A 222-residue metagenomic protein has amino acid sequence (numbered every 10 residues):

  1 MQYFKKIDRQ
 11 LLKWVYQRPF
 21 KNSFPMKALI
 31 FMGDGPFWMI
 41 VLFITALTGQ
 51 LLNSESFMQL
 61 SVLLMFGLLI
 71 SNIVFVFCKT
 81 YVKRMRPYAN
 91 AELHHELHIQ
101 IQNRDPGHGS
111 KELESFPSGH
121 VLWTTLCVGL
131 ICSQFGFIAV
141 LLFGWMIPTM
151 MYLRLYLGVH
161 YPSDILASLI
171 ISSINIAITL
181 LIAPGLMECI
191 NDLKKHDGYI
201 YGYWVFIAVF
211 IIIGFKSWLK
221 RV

Functional and structural regions predicted by a protein language model:
M1-V41, L52, F77-G107, V222: N-terminal transmembrane-helix/juxtamembrane module of multi-pass inner/ER membrane proteins
P19-K27, L51-S56, L60, L153-Y161 (+1 more regions): Membrane-helix interfacial "entry" motifs
K21-N22, E55-Q59, P87-Y88, F135-V140: Membrane-helix interface segments
G33-T45, H120-W123, V140-L142: Hydrophobic alpha-helical transmembrane segments
V41-N53, A139, A177-I178, I182-A183: Juxtamembrane "helix exit" motif at the C-terminal ends of alpha-helical transmembrane segments in multi-pass membrane
A46-F77: Interfacial segments of alpha-helical transmembrane regions
N72-V76, T80, S173-L180: Transmembrane alpha-helical segments of multi-pass membrane transport proteins and ion-pumping complexes
Q102-R221: Membrane-embedded catalytic cores of phosphoryl/pyrophosphoryl-handling enzymes
